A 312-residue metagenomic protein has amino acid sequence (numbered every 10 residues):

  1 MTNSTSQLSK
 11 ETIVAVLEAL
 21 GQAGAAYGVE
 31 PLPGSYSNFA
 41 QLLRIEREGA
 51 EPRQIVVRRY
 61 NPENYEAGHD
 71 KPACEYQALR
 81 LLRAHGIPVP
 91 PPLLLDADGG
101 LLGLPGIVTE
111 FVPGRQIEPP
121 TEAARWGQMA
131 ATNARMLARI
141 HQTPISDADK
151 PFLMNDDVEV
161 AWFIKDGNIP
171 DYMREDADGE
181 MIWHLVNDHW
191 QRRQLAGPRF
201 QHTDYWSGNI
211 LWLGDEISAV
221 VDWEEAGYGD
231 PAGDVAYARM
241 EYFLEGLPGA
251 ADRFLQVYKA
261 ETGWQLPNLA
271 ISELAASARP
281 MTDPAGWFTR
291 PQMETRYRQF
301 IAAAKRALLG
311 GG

Functional and structural regions predicted by a protein language model:
S6-A25, A130-A131, Q142-T203, A260 (+1 more regions): An alpha-helical support segment within catalytic cores of ATP-dependent transferases
T12, C74, T132, M136 (+3 more regions): Charged catalytic carboxylate motif
E30-L153, Y172, D176-A177, L195: ATP-binding pocket architecture of kinase catalytic cores
N38-I45, V56-V57, P92, V186-G233: Active-site acidic catalytic loop and adjacent metal/ATP-binding pocket of ATP-dependent phosphoryl transfer enzymes
E51-Q54, S218, E245: Short, mixed charged/polar active-site loops that provide acid/base catalysis or chelate metal/phosphate cofactors
P72, I271-A275: Start-of-helix signal in alpha-solenoid helical-repeat scaffolds, especially tetratricopeptide repeats
G99-L101, G227-G229, L247: Short glycine/serine/proline-enriched coil/turn segments at secondary-structure junctions
A232-W264, A275-Q292, I301: Active-site activation/catalytic loop segments of kinase-like enzymes and analogous catalytic loops in related
